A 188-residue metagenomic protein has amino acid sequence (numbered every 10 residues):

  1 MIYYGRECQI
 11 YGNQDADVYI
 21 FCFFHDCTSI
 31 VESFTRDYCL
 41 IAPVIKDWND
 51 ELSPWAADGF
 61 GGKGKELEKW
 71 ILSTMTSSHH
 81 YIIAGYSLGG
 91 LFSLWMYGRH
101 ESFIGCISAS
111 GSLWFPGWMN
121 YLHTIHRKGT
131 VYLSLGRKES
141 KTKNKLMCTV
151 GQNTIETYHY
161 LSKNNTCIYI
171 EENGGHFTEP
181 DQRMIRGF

Functional and structural regions predicted by a protein language model:
M1-D17: A domain-start/cap signature at the N-terminus of enzymes
D17-T76: Serine-hydrolase catalytic machinery in alpha/beta-hydrolase-like enzymes
I45, I107-F115, G136-E139: Active-site nucleophile loop of the alpha/beta-hydrolase fold
I82, G105-I107: Residue in the alpha/beta-hydrolase core beta-strand immediately N-terminal to the catalytic nucleophile
A84-G89, S93: Gly/Ala-rich beta-loop-alpha elbow adjacent to hydrolase catalytic centers
L91-F92, P116-I125: Alpha-helical scaffolding within the catalytic cores of extracellular/periplasmic polymer-degrading hydrolases
W95-G105: Conserved hydrolase catalytic core segment
Y132-S140, G151-F188: C-terminal catalytic histidine-bearing segment of alpha/beta-hydrolase fold enzymes
